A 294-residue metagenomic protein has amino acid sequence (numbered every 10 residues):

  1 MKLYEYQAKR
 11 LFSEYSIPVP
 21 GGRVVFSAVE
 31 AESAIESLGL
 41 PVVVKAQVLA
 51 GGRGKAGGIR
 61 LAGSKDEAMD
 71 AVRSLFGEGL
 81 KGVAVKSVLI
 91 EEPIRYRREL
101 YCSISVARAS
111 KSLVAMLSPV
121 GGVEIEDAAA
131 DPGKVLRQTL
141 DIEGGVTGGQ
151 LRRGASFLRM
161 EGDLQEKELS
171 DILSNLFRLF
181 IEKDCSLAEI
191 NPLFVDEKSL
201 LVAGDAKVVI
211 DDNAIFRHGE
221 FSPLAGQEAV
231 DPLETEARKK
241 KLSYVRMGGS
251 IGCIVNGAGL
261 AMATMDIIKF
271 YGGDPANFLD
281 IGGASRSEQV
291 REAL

Functional and structural regions predicted by a protein language model:
M1-E189, F194-L294: ATP-dependent carboxylate/acyl-activation modules
